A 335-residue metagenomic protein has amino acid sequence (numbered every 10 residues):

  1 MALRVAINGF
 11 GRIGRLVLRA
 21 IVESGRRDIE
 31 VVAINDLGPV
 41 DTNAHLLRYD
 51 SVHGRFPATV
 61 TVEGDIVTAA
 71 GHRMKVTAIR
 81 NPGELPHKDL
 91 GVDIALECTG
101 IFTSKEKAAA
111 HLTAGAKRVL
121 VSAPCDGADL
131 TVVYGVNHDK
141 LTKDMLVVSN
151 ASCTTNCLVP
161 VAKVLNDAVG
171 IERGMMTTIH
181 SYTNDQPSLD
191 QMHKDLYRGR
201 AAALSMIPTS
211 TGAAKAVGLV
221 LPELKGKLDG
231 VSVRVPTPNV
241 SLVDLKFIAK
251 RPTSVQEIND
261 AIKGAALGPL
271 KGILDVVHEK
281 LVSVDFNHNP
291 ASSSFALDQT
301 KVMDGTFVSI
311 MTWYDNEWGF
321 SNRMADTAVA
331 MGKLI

Functional and structural regions predicted by a protein language model:
M1-G199, D326-T327, L334-I335: N-terminal Rossmann-like NAD(P) cofactor-binding subdomain of oxidoreductases, focused on the glycine-rich
R4-A6, V147-S149, V243-A249, V308-Y314: Short glycine-rich or small-residue beta-strand-to-loop segments that form or flank ligand, phosphate, metal/Fe-S
L16, E23-P86, G170-R173, T178-V308: C-terminal substrate-binding/catalytic lobe of Rossmann-fold NAD(P)-dependent oxidoreductases
V40, D126, A214, E317-W318: Alpha-helix N-cap/helix-start and coil->helix boundary motif
N156, P252-T253, W318-G319: A generic structural signal for alpha-helix starts
P290-I335: NAD(P)-dependent Rossmann-like dehydrogenase/reductase catalytic/cofactor-binding core
